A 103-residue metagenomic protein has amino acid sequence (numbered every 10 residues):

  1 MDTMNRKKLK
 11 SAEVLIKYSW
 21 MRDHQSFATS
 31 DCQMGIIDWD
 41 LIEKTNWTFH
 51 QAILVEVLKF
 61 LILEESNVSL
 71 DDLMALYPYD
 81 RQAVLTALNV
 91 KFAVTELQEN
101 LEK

Functional and structural regions predicted by a protein language model:
M1-K59, L63-K103: Extended, charge-biased low-complexity segments that typically form long amphipathic alpha-helices/coiled-coils
